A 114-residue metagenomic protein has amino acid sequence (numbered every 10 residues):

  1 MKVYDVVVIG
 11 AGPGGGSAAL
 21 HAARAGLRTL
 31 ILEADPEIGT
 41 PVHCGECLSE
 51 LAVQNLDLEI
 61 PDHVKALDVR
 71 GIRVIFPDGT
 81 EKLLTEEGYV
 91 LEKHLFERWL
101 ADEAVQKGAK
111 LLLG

Functional and structural regions predicted by a protein language model:
K2-V6: Extreme N-terminal starter segment of soluble prokaryotic enzymes
V7, A11, L20-V42: Glycine-rich FAD pyrophosphate-binding loop
G15-G16: N-terminal Rossmann-fold NAD(P) dinucleotide-binding loop
L20, R24, Q54, D102 (+1 more regions): Short, well-ordered alpha-helices that flank and scaffold nucleotide-derived cofactor binding pockets
A34-I72: N-terminal FAD cofactor-binding segment of flavoenzymes
G71-G114: Conserved N-terminal helical subregion
